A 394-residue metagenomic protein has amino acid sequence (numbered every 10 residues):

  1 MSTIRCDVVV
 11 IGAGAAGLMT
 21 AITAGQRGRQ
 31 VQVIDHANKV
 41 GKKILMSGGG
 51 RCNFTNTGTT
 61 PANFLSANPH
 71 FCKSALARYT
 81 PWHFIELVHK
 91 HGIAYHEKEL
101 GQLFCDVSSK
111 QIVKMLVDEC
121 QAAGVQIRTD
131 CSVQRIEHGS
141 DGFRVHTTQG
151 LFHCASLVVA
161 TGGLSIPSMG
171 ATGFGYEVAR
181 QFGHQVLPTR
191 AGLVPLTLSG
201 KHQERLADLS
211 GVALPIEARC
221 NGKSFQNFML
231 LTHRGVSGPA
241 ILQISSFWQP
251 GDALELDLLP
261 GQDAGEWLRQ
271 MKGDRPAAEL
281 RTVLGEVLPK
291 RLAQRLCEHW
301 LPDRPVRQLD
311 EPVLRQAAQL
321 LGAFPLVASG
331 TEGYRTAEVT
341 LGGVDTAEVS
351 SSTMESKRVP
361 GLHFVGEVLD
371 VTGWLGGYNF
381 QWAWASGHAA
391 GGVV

Functional and structural regions predicted by a protein language model:
I4-C6, T147-S156, S224-Q226: Core beta-strand elements of the Rossmann-like FAD/NAD(P) dinucleotide-binding domain in flavoenzyme oxidoreductases
C6-V33, A390-V394: N-terminal Rossmann-like FAD-binding beta1-loop-alpha1 element of flavoenzymes
V9-I11, I34, V133, F152-S168 (+4 more regions): Short hydrophobic core segments
H36-Q126, C131: Conserved N-terminal/central alpha/beta ligand/cofactor-binding core
N38-V40, L45-M46, F54-P61, A94 (+2 more regions): An anion/pyrophosphate-binding glycine-rich loop and adjacent beta-alpha core in soluble alpha-beta enzymes
R128-T129, Q294-T372: A glycine-rich dinucleotide-binding beta-alpha-beta segment and adjacent secondary-structure elements that constitute
T129-G142: A conserved short coil-to-beta-strand element within the FAD-binding core of flavoproteins
G163-V178, F182, V371-V394: A conserved FAD-binding loop/helix module that cradles the flavin
